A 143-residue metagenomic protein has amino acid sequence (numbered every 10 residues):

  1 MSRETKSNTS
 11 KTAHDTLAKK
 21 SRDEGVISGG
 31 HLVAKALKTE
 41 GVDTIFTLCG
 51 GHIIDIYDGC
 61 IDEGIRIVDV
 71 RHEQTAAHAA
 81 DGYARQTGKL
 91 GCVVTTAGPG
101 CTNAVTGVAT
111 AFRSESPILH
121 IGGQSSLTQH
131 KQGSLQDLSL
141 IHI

Functional and structural regions predicted by a protein language model:
S2-I141: N-terminal alpha/beta PP-like core and its mobile active-site loop of ThDP/TPP-dependent enzymes
